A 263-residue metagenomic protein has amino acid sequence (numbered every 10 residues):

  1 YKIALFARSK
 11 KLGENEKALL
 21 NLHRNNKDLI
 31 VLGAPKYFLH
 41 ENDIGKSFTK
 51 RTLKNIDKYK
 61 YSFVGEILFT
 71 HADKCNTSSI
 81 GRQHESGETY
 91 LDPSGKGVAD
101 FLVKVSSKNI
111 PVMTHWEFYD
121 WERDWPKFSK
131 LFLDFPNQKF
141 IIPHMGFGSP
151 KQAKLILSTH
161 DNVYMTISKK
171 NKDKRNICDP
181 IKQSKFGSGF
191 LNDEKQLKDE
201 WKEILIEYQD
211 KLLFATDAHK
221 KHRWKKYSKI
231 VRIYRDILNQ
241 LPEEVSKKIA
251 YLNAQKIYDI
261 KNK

Functional and structural regions predicted by a protein language model:
Y1-H23: An N-terminally biased module of ancient metal coordination in phosphate/nucleic-acid-related enzymes
Y1-I3, D199-L213, H219-K263: Mid-to-C-terminal alpha-helical segments outside catalytic/metal-binding sites
I3, L32, V64, V105 (+5 more regions): Divalent metal-coordination and catalytic microenvironments
F6-S9, G33-Y37, E66-T70, T114-F118 (+3 more regions): Active-site-proximal beta-strand/loop segments in catalytic clefts of secreted hydrolases
K10-E14, L39-H40, T70-K74, Y119-D124 (+3 more regions): Active-site environment of divalent metal-dependent phosphoester hydrolases
L12-L19, G45-K50, P93-A99, D124-P126 (+2 more regions): Well-ordered, non-membrane alpha-helical segments in soluble/globular domains
N15-P111: Active-site gating/metal-coordination segments in enzymes
R24-D28, S86-F214, P242: Catalytic pocket-lining loop regions of alpha/beta-barrel enzymes, especially the amidohydrolase/enolase/GH5 lineages
